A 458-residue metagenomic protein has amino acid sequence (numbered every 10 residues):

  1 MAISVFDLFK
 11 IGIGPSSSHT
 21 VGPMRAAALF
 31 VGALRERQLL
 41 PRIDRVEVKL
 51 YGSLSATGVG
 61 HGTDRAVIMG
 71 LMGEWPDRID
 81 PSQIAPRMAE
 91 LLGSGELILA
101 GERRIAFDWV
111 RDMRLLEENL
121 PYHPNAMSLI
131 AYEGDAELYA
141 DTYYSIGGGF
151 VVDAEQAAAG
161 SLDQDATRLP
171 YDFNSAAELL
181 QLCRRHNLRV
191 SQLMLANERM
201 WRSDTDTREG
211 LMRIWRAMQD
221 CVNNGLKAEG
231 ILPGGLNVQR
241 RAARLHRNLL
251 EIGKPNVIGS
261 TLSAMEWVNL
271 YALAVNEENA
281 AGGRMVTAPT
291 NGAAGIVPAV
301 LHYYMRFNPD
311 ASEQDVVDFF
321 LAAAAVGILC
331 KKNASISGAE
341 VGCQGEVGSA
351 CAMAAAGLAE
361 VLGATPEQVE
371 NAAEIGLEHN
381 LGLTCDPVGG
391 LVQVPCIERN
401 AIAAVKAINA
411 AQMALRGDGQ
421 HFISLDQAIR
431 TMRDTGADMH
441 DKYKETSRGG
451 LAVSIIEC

Functional and structural regions predicted by a protein language model:
L8, G12, V268-N276, F319-G327 (+3 more regions): Short alpha-helical scaffolding segments that buttress acidic/His motifs in well-ordered protein cores
F9-A27, A281-V300, V341-C351: Conserved phosphate/anionic-ligand binding catalytic regions in large, soluble enzymes, centered on
S18-R35, P298-D310, A355-G363: Alpha-helical support elements that line or immediately flank enzyme active sites and cofactor-binding pockets
R45-G58, A89-L97, L245, F320-K332 (+2 more regions): Short, mixed-charge aromatic SLiMs
P76-N256: C-terminal regulatory domains involved in ligand/effector binding and gene-expression control
D204-G342, L451-C458: Accessory "access/gating" subregions that flank catalytic or transport cores
A311, A322, I328-A401, M413-F422: Hydrophobic alpha-helical bundle architecture
F422-C458: Extended hydrophobic packing segments that form well-structured cores
